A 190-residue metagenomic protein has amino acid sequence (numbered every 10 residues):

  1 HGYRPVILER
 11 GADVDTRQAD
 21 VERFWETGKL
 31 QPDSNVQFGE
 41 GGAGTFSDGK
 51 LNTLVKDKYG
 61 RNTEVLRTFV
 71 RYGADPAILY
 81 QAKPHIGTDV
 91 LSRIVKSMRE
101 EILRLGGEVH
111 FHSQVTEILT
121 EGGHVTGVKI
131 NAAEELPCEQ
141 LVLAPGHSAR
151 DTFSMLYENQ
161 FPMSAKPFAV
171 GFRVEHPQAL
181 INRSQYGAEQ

Functional and structural regions predicted by a protein language model:
H1-Q190: Residues forming the flavin
